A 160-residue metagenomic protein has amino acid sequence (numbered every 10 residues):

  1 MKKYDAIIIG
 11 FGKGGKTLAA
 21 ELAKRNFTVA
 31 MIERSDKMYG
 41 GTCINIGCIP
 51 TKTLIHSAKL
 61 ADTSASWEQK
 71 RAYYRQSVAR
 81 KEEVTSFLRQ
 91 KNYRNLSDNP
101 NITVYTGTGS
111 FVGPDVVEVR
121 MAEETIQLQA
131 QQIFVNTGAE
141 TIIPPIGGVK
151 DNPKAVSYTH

Functional and structural regions predicted by a protein language model:
K2-G12: Beta1/beta-strand and adjacent pyrophosphate-binding region of the FAD-binding site in flavoprotein oxidoreductases
K2-Y4, E21, R25-F27, E33-Y158: Glycine-rich flavin
G15: N-terminal Rossmann-fold NAD(P) dinucleotide-binding loop
